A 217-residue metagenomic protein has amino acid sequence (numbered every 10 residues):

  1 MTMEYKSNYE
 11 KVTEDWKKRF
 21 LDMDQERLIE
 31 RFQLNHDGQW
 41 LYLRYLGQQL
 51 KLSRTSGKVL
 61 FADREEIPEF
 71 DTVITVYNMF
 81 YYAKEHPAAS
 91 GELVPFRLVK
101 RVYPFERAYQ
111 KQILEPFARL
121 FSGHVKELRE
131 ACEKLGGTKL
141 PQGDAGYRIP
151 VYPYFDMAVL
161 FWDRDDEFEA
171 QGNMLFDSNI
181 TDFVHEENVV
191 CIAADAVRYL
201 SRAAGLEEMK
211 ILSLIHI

Functional and structural regions predicted by a protein language model:
T2-Q39, Y81-L135: Short Lys/Arg-enriched alpha/beta "domain-start" segment
L28-T55, T138-D163: Amphipathic, interaction-prone secondary-structure segments
Q48-I74, W162-E187: Intrinsically disordered, low-complexity regulatory segments enriched in Ser/Thr/Pro and charged residues
A62, E66, P104, A118 (+2 more regions): Short, charged/polar micro-motifs that form catalytic or ligand-binding hotspots
I67-S90, L175-I211: Ampiphathic alpha-helical segments that act as solvent-exposed interaction surfaces
Y103-E106, I113, Q142-G143, T181-H185: Domain-length accessory/inserted modules outside core catalytic folds
S122-D182: Conserved binding-pocket/active-site segment within a compact domain
I215-I217: Conserved small/polar residues in nucleotide/adenosyl-binding loops
